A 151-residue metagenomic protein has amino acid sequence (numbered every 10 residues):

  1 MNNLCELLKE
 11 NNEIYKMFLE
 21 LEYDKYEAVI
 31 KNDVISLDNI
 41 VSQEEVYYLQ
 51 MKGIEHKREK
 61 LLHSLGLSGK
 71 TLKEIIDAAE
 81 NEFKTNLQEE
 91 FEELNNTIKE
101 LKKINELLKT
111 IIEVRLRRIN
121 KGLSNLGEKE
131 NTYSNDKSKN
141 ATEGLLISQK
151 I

Functional and structural regions predicted by a protein language model:
M1-E74: Extended, charge-rich alpha-helical scaffolding segments
I76-I151: Short terminal interaction segments
